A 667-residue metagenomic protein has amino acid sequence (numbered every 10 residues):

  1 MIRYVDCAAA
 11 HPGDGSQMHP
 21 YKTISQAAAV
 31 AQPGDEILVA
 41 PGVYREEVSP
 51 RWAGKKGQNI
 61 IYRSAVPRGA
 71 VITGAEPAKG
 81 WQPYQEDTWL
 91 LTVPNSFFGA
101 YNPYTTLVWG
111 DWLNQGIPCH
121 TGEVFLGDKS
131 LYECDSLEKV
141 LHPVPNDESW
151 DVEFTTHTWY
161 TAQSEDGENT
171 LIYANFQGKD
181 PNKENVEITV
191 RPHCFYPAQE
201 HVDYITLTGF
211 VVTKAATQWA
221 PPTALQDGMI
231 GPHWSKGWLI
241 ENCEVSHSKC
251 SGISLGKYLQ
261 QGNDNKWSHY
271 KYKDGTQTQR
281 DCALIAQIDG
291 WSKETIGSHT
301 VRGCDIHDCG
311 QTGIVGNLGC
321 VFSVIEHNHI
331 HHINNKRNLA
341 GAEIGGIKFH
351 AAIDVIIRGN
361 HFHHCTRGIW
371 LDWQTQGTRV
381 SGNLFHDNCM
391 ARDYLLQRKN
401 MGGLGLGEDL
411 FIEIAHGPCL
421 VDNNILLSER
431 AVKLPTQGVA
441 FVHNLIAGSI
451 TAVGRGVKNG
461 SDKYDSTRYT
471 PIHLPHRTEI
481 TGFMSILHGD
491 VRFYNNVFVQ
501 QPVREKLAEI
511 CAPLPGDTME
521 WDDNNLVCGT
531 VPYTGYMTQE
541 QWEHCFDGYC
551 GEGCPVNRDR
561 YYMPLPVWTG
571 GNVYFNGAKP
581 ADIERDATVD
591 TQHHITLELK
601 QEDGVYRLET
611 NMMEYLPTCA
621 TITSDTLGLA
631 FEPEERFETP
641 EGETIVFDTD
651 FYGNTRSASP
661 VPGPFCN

Functional and structural regions predicted by a protein language model:
I2-W234, L239, E244-H247, G252-S254 (+6 more regions): Extracellular polysaccharide-degrading/modifying enzymes targeting complex plant/algal/animal polysaccharides
L38, G231, G313-V315, I369-W370 (+1 more regions): Short catalytic-loop micro-motif centered on adjacent basic/acidic residues
P41-G42, G316-G319: Short, well-ordered beta-to-alpha junction loops that form the rim of enzyme active sites and present histidine/acidic
D203-K214, K236-C250, G262-A286, K293-T312 (+9 more regions): Right-handed parallel beta-helix
Q226, G310, E343: Beta-rich catalytic cores
V457: A conserved amphipathic helix/loop scaffold that creates a polar/acidic microenvironment used either to coordinate
L474: Long, structured stretches of catalytic cores involved in phosphate-ester chemistry, encompassing
